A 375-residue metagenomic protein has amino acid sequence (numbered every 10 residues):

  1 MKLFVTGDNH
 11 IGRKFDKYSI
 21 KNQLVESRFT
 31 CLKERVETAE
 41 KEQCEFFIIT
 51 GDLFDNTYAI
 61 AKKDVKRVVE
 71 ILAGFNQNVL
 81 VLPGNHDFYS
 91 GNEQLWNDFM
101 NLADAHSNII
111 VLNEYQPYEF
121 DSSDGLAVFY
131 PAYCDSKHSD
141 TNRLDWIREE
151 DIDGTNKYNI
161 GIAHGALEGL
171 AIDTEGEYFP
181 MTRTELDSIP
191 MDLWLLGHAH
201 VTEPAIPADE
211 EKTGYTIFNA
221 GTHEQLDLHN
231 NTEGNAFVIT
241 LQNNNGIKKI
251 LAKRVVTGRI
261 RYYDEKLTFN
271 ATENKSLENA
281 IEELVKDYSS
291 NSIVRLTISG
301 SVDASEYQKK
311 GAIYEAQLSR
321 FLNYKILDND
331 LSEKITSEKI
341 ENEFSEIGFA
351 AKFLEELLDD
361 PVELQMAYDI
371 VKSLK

Functional and structural regions predicted by a protein language model:
M1, Q43-E45, Q77, K157 (+1 more regions): Short coil/turn segments at beta-strand junctions that form active-site/ligand-binding loops
M1-K66, Q365-I370, K375: N-terminal active-site segment of His-dependent metallophosphoesterases
F4, V128-Y130, F237: Conserved beta-strand elements of the Class I
F29, K33-E40, K66-V69, A73 (+2 more regions): Amphipathic, non-transmembrane alpha-helical secondary structure
T30, K41, N243-K375: Accessory, non-catalytic peripheral segments of nucleic-acid enzymes
F46, N56-F218, T222-D227: His/Asp/Glu-rich metal-coordinating catalytic cores of metallo-dependent phosphodiesterases/hydrolases acting on
G197-N274: A conserved active-site cap/scaffold subdomain adjacent to cofactor or substrate pockets
